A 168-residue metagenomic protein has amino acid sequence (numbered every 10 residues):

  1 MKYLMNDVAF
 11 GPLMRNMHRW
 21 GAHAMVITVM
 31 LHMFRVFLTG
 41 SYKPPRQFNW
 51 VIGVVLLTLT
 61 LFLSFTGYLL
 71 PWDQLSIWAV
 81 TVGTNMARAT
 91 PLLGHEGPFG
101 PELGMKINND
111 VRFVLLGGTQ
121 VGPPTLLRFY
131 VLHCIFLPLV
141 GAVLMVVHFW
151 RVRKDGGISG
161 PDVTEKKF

Functional and structural regions predicted by a protein language model:
M1-F168: Membrane-embedded alpha-helical bundles that constitute the cytochrome b-like, heme-associated redox core of multi-pass
